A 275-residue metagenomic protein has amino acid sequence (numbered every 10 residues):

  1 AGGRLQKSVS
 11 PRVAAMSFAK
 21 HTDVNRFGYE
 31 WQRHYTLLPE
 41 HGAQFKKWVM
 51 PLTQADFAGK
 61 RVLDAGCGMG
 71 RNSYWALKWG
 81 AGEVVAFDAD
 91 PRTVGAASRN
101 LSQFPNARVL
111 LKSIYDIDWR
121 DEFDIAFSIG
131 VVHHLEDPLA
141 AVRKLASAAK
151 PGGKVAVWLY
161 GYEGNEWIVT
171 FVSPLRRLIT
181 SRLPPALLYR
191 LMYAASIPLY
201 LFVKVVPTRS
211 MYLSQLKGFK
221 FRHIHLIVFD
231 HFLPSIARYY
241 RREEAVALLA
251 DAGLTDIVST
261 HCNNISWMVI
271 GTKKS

Functional and structural regions predicted by a protein language model:
G2-S8: Extreme N-terminal basic, low-complexity initiation segments that serve as generic localization/processing leaders
V9-W119, I125, R238, H261-S275: Conserved N-terminal segment of class I S-adenosyl-L-methionine
S102, E136, K150: Short conserved AdoMet
I125-E136: A short SAM/SAH-binding and catalytic strip from SAM-dependent methyltransferases
L139-P151: A short glycine-rich, Lys/Arg-flanked "PGG" loop and its adjoining helix->strand segment in the class I
K154-P184, K204: Conserved class I S-adenosyl-L-methionine
L178-R241: C-terminal alpha-helical "lid/dimerization" subdomain adjacent to the S-adenosyl-L-methionine
F219, I224-S275: C-terminal lobe and adjacent flexible extensions of AdoMet/dcAdoMet transferase-like proteins
